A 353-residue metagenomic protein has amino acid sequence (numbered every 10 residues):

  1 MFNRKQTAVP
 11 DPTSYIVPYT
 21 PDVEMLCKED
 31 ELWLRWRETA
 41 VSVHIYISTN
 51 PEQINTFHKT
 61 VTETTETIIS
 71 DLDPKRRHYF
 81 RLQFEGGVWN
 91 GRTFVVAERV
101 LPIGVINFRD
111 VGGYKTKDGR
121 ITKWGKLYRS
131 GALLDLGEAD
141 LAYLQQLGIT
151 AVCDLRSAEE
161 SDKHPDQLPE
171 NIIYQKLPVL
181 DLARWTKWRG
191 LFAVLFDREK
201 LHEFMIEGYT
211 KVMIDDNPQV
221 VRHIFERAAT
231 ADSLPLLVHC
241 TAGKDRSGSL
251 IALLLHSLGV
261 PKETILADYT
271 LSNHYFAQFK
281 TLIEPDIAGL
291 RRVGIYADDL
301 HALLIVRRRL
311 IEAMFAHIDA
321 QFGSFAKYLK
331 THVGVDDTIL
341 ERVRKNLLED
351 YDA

Functional and structural regions predicted by a protein language model:
M1-L237, L250-A353: Cys-dependent protein tyrosine phosphatase-like superfamily
A242, R246-S247: Ser/Thr-glycine-rich phosphate-binding loops at phosphate-binding pockets of nucleotides, nucleotide cofactors
